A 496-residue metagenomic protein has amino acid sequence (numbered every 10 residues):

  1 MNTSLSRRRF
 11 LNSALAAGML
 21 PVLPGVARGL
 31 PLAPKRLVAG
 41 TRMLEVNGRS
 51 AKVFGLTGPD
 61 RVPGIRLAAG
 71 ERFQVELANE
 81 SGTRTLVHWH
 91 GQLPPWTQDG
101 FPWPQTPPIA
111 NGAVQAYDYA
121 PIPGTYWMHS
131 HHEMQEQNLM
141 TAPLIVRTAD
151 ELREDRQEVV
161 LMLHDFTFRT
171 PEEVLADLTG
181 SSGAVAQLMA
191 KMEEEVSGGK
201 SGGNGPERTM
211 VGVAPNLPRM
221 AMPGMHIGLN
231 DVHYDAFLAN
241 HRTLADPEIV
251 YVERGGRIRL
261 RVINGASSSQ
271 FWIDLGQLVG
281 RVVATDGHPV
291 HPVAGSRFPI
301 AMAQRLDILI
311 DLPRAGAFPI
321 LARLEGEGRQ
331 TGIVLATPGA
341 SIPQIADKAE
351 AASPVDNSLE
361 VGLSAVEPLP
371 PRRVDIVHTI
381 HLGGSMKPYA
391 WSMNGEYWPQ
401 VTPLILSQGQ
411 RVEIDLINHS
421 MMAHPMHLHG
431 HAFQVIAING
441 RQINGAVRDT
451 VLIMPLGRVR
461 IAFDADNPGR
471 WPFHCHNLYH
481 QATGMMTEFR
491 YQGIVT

Functional and structural regions predicted by a protein language model:
N2-A116, V146-T148, L152-R156, L163 (+8 more regions): N-terminal, post-signal-peptide metal-ligating segments of extracellular/periplasmic oxidoreductases, dominated by
P21, G29-R36, M140-E207, H288-A423 (+3 more regions): Extended terminal and domain-junction accessory segments
A69, N111, I122-P123, R254 (+5 more regions): Surface-exposed loops/turns
W89-L93, W272-G280, L428-F433: Short acidic, flexible loop segments centered on an aromatic residue
Q98-W103, P107-A110, V211-S358, I438-N444: Histidine- and aromatic-rich segments of cupredoxin/plastocyanin-like copper-binding domains
A113-Y117, Q304-I308, D449, G457-I461: Short strand-edge motifs at loop-to-beta-strand transitions and within beta-strands of extracellular beta-rich domains
Y117-D155: Hydrophobic or amphipathic alpha-helical targeting/insertion segments
P403, H427, F433-V451: Intrinsic, low-complexity N-terminal interaction/targeting segments
